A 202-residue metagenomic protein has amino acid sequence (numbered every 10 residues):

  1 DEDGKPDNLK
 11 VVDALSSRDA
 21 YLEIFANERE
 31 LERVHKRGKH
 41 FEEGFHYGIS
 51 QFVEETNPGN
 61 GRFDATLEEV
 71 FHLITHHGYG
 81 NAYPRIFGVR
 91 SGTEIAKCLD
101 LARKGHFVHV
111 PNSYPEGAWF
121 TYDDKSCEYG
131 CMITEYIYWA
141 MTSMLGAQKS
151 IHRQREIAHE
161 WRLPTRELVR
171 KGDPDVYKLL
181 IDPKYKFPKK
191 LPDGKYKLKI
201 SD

Functional and structural regions predicted by a protein language model:
D1-P111: Acidic/His-rich structured neighborhood in mature extracellular/periplasmic domains
D7, T121-D123, T165: Sparse, context-dependent recognition of short Cys/His-centered cofactor- or disulfide-binding micro-motifs
V34-E42, D123, Q148-H159: Low-complexity, polar-biased intrinsically disordered regions enriched in Pro/Ser/Thr/Gly
H46-G48, V53, G80, P84 (+6 more regions): Compositionally biased, intrinsically disordered low-complexity regions enriched in proline and serine
S50, G117-T121, E156, E160: General secondary-structure edge motif
Y79-R153: Post-HExxH zinc-binding segment in Zn-dependent metallohydrolases
G130, T134-D202: Pan-zinc metallopeptidase signature
